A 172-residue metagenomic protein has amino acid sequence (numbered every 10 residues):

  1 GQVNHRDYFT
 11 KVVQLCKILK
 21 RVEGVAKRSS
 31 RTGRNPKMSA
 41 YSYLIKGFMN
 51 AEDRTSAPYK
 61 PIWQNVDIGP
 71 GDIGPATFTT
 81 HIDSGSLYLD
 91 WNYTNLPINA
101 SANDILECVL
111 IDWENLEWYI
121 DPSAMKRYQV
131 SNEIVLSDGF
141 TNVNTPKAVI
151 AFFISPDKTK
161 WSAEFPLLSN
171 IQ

Functional and structural regions predicted by a protein language model:
G1-G74: Long, polar/Ser/Thr-enriched low-complexity segments that form simple helices or flexible linkers at protein ends
L15-A26, I134-S162: Beta-strand-rich modules
C16, L89-W91, C108, A151: An aromatic-rich alpha-helical recognition segment common to small helix-rich domains
P70-S86: Extracellular ectodomain segments of secreted/surface proteins
G85-A100: Conserved aromatic anchor
L96-E114, V143-A148: Solvent-exposed loop/turn segments flanking beta-strands in beta-repeat/beta-sandwich domains
E107-N142, L168-S169: Recognizes extended acidic, P/S/T-rich segments that occur within or adjacent to Ig-like beta-sandwich modules
A124, D157-Q172: Short beta-strand elements
